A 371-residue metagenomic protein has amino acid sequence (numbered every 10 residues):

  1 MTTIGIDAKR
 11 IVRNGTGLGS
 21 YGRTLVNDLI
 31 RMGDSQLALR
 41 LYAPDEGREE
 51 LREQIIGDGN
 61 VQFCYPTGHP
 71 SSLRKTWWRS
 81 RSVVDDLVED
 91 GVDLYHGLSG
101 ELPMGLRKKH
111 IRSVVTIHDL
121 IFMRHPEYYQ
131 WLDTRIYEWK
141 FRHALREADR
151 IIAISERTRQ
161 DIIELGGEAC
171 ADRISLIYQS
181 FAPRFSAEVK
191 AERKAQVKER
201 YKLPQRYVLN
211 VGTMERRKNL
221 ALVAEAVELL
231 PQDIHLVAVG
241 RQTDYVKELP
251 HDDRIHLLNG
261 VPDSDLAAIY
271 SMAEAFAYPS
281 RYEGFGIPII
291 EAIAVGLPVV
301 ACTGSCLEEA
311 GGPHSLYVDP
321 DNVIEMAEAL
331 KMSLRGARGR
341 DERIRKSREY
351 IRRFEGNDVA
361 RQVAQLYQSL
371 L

Functional and structural regions predicted by a protein language model:
M1-L371: Carbohydrate transferase catalytic cores enriched for Leloir-type hexosyltransferases
